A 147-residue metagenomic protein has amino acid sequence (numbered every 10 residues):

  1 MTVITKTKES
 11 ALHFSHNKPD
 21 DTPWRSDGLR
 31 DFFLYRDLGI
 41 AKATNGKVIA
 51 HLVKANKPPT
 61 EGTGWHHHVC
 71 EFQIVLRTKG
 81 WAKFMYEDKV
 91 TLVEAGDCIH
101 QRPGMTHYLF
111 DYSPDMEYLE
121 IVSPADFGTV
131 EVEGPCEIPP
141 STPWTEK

Functional and structural regions predicted by a protein language model:
M1-K57, E131-K147: A short, N-terminal "cap"/entry segment at the start of jelly-roll beta-barrel domains of the cupin/DSBH fold
R30, A43-V48, P58-I74, E87-D88 (+1 more regions): A short beta-loop-beta micro-motif enriched in histidine and acidic residues
V48-L52, H100, S113-E131: A short hydrophobic beta-strand segment most commonly corresponding to one strand of the jelly-roll/cupin
L52-N56, H67-Y86, I121-P124: Short, conserved beta-strand element in jelly-roll/cupin
E87-M105: Short acidic-glycine-tyrosine-enriched beta hairpin
D88, D111-Y112: Conserved catalytic-core motifs of eukaryotic protein kinase domains, centered on the activation segment
